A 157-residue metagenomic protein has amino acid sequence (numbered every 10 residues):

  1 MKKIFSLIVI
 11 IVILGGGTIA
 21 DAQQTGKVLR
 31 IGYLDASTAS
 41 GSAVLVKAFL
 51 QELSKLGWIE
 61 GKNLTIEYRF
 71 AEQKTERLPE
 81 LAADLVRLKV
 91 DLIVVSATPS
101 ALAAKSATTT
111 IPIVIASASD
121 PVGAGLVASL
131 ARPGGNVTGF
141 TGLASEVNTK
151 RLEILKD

Functional and structural regions predicted by a protein language model:
M1-D157: Short hydrophobic alpha-helices and adjacent helix-cap/hinge residues
